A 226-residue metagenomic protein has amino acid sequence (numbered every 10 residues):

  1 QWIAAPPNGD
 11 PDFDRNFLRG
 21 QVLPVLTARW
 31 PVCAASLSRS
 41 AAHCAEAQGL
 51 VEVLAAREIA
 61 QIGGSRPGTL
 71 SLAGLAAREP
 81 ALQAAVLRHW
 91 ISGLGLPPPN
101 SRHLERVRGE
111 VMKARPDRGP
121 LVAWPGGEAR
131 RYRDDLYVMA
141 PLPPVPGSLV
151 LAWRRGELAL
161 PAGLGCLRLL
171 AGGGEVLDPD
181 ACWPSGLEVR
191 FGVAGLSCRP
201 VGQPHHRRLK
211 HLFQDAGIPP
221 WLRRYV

Functional and structural regions predicted by a protein language model:
W2-G9: Conserved S-adenosyl-L-methionine
P7, D14-L18, L23: Functional cores that coordinate and move charged inorganic groups
G9, D14, C33, R66 (+1 more regions): Glycine-rich, flexible loop/turn motifs
G9-D14, A28, A77-R78: Noncatalytic alpha-helical scaffolds and linker/capping helices
Q21, V25-C33, L37: Conserved anion/nucleotide-ligand pocket segment
L23, S38-V226: AMP-forming adenylation/ATP pyrophosphatase catalytic core
